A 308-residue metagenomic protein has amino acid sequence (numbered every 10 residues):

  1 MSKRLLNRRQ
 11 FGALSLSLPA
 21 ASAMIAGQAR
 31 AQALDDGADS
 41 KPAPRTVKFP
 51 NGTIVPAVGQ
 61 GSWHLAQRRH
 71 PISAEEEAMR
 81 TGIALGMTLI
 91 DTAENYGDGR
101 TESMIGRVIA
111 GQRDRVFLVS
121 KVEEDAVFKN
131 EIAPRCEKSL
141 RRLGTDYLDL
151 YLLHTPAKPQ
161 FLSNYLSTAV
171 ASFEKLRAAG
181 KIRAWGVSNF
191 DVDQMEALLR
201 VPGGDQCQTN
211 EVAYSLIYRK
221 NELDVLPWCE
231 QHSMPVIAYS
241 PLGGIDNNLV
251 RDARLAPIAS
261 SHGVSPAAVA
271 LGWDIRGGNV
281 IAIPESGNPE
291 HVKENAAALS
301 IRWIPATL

Functional and structural regions predicted by a protein language model:
S2-V116, T168, S172: N-terminal binding-site loop/beta-alpha segment at the start of enzyme catalytic domains that lines or forms
F49-P50, G106-R113, L140-G144, L199-G203 (+1 more regions): Acidic (Asp/Glu)-rich catalytic clusters
A57-G59, L89, R115-V119, Y147-L152 (+4 more regions): Structural preference for beta-strand elements that scaffold enzyme active sites
W63, A93-N95, K121-D125, L153-P156 (+3 more regions): Active-site beta-loop-alpha junctions enriched in small/polar residues
W63-I72, V122-K129, P159-L162: Active-site mouth loops of central-metabolism enzymes
R69-G82, K129-R142, M195: Short, acidic/polar
L143-P159: Active-site groove signature of glycoside hydrolases
A157-L308: Beta/alpha (TIM)-barrel catalytic core signal, keyed to glycine-rich beta->alpha loops juxtaposed to Asp/Glu that bind
